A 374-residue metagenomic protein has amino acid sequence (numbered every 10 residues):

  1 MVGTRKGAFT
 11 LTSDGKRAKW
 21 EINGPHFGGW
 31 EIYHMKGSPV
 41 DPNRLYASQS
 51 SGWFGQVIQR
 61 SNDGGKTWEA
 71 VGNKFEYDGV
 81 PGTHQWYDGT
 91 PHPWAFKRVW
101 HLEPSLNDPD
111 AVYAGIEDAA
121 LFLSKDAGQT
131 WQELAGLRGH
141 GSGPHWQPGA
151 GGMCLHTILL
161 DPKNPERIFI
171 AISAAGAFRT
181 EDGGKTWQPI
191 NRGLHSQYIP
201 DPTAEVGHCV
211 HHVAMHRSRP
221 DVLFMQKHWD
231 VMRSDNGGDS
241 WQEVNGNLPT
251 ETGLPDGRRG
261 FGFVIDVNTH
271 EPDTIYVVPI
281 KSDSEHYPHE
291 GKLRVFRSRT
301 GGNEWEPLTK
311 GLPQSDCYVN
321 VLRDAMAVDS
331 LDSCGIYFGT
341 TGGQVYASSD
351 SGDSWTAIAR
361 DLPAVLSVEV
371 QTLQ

Functional and structural regions predicted by a protein language model:
M1-Q374: Extracellular glycan-interacting surfaces
